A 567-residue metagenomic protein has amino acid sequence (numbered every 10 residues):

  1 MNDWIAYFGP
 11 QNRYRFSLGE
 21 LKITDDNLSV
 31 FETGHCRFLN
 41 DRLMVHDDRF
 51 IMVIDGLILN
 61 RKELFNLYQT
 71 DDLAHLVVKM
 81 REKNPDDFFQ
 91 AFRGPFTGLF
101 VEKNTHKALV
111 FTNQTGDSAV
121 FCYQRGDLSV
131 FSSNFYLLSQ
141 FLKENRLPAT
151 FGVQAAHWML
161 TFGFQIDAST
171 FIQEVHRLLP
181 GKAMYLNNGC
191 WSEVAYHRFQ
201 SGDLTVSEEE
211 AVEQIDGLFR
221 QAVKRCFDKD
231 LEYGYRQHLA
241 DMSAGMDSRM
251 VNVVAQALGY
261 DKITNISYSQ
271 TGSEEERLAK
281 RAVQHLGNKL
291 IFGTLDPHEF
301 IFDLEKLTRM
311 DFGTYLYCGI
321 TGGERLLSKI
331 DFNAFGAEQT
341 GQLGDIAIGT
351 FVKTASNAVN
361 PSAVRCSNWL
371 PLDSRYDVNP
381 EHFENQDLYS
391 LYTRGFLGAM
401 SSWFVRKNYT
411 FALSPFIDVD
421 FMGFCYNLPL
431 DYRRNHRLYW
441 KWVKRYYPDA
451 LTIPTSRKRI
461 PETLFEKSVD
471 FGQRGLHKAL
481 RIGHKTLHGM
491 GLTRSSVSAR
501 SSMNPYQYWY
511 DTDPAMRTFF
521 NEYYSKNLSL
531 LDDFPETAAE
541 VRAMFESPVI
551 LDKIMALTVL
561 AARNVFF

Functional and structural regions predicted by a protein language model:
M1-M242, M246-T294, L557: Cysteine-centered catalytic environments shared across enzyme families
G9, G19-K22, Q69-D71, N145-R146 (+10 more regions): Short, flexible coil/linker elements and helix-boundary hinge sites characteristic of intrinsically disordered
N12, H106, N188, R198-I453 (+2 more regions): ATP-dependent adenylate-handling active sites, centered on carboxylate activation for C-N bond formation
L64, L76-V77, L138, A155-A156 (+11 more regions): Generic structural signal of hydrophobic/aromatic residues within well-ordered alpha-helices of folded domains
F89-F92, S169-L178, D230-Y235, K407-N408 (+4 more regions): Short coil/turn segments at secondary-structure boundaries
G94-P95, G395-G398, L492: Short, motif-level signal for alpha-helix interfacial/capping segments enriched in acidic residues and aromatics/proline
A355, D449-F545: PAPS-dependent sulfotransferase catalytic core
